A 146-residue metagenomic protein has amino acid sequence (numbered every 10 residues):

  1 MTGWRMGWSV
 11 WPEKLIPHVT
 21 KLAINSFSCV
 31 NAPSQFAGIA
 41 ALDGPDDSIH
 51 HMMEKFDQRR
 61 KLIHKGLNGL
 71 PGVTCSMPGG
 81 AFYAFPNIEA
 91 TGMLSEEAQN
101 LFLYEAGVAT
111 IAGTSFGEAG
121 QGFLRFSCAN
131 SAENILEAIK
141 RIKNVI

Functional and structural regions predicted by a protein language model:
M1-I146: PLP-dependent class I/II
